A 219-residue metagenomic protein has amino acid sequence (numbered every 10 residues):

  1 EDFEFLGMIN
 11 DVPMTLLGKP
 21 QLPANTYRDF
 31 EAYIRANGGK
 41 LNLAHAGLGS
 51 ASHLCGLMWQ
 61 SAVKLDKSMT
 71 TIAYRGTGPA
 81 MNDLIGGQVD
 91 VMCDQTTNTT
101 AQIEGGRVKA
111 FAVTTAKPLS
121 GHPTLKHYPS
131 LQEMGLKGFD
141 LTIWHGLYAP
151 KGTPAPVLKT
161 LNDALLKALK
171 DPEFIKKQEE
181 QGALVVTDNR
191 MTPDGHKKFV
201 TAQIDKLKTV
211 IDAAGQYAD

Functional and structural regions predicted by a protein language model:
E1-P79, L131, W144-K177: Hinge/capping helix and adjacent helix->loop/strand transition within the periplasmic-binding protein
M8, Y74, C93-D94, V113: Short beta-strand and adjacent tight-turn residues that come in two discontinuous sequence segments and form the edges
D11, T99-K170, I175-K176, A202-D205: C-terminal lobe and pocket-closing loops of periplasmic/extracytoplasmic Venus-flytrap solute-binding proteins
N37-L41, I85-D94, R107-A110, L165 (+1 more regions): Alpha-to-beta junction loops
G56, D83-I85, I103-G106: Hydrophobic residues within well-ordered alpha-helices
W59-T71, T115-K126, E179-F199, Y217: Short, charged helix-to-loop "capping" segments that act as catalytic/coupling loops
T71-N82, Q95-N98, D194: Short helix-initiation/N-cap motifs at beta->coil->alpha
P156-D219: An extracytoplasmic/periplasmic, membrane-proximal ligand-sensing/linker region
